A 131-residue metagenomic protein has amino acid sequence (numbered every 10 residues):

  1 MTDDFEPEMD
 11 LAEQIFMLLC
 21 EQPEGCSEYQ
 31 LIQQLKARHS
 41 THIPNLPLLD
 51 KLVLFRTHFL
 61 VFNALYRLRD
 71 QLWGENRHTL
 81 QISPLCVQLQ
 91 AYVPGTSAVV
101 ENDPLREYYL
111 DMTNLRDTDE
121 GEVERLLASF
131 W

Functional and structural regions predicted by a protein language model:
T2-W131: Short "pre-J" leader segments immediately N-terminal to J/J-like domains in DnaJ-family and J-like proteins
